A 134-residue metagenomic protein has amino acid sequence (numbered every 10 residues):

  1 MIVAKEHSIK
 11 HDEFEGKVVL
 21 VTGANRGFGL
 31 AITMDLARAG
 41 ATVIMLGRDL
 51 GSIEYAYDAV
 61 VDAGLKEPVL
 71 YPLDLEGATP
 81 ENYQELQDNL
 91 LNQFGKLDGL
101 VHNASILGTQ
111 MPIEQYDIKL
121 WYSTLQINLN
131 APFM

Functional and structural regions predicted by a protein language model:
M1-L20, Q93: Flexible N-terminal pre-Rossmann segment of NAD(P)-dependent oxidoreductases
G23-G27: Conserved glycine-rich cofactor-binding loop
A39-Y55: Conserved glycine-rich Rossmann-like NAD(P)H-binding loop of the short-chain dehydrogenase/reductase
A63-A78: Rossmann-fold cofactor-recognition segment
E76-N92: Conserved Rossmann-fold cofactor-binding substructure of NAD(P)-dependent oxidoreductases
L86, M111-I113, L120-Y122: Substrate-binding pocket helix/loop in short-chain dehydrogenase/reductase
N103-T109: Conserved NAD(P)H cofactor-binding loop of Rossmann-fold oxidoreductase domains
